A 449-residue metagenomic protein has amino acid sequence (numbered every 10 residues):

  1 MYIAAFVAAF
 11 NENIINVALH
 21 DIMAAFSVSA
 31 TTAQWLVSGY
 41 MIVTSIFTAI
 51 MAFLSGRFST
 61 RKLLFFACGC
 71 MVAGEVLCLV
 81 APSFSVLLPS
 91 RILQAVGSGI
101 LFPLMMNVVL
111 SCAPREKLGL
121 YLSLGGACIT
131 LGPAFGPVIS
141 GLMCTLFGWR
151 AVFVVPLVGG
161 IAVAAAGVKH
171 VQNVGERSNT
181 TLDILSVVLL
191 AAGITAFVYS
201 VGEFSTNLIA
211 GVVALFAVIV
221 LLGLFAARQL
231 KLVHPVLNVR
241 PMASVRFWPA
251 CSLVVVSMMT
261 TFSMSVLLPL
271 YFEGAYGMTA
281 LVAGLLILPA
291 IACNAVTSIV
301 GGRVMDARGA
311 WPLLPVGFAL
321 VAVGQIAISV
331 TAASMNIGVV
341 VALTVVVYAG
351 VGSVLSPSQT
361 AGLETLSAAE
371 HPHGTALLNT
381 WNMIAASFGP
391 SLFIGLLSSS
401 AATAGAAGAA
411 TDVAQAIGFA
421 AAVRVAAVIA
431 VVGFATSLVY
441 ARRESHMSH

Functional and structural regions predicted by a protein language model:
M1-L19, F26-A52, G56-L64, C68-C70 (+11 more regions): 12-transmembrane solute porter fold
I3, L131, F135, I139 (+5 more regions): Hydrophobic faces of alpha-helical transmembrane segments in multi-pass integral membrane proteins
T48, A52-L185: Helix-loop-helix hairpins in multi-pass membrane proteins, especially solute transporters
L77, A162-H170, A196-Y199, V220-R228 (+4 more regions): Residue-level signal for alpha-helical transmembrane segments in multi-pass membrane proteins
P114, V174-S186, V212-V218, D306-L314 (+1 more regions): Alpha-helical transmembrane segments of integral membrane proteins, especially early/N-terminal helices
T145-L253, T260, M278: Hydrophobic transmembrane-helix bundles of small-molecule transporters
M447-H449: Short cytosolic juxtamembrane segments of multi-pass membrane proteins
